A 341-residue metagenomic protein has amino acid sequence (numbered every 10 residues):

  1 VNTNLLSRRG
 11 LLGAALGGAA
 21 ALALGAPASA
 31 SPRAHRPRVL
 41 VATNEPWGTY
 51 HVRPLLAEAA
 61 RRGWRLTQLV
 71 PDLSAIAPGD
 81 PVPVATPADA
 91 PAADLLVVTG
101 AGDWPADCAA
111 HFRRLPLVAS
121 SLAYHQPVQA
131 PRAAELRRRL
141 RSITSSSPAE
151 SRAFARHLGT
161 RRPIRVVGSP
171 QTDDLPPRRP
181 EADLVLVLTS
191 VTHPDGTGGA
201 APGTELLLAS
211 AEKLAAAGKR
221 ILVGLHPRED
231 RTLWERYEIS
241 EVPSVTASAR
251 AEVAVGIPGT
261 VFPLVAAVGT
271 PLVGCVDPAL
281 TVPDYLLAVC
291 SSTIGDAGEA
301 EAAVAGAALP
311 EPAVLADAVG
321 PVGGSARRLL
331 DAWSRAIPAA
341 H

Functional and structural regions predicted by a protein language model:
N2-L6, G10-A30: N-terminal export signals
G25-V39, H341: C-terminal segment of N-terminal export signals and the immediately downstream linker at the start of the mature
L40-T172: Active-site and donor-binding regions of nucleotide-sugar-utilizing enzymes
W47-V52, E58, T172-D174, P180-L233: Conserved catalytic-core segment of nucleotide-activated headgroup transferases in glycan assembly
P83-T86, E238-P243, C290-E299: Short acidic-hydrophobic, aromatic-tinged amphipathic segments that line or gate anion-handling sites
P227-V268: Donor nucleotide-activated moiety binding/catalytic core segment of transferases that use nucleotide-activated donors
V261-D317: Catalytic binding pocket for nucleotide-activated donors in carbohydrate/polymer assembly enzymes
E299-H341: C-terminal amphipathic helix plus adjacent low-complexity, charged tail appended to glycosyltransferase catalytic
